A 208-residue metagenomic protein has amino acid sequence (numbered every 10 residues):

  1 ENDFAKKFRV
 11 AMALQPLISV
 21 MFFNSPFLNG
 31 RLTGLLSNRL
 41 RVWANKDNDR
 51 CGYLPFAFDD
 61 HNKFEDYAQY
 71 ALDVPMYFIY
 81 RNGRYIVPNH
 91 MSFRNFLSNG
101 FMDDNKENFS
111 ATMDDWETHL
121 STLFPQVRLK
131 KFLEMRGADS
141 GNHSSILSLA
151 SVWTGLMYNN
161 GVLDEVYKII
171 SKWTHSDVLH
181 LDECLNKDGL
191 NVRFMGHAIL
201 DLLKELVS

Functional and structural regions predicted by a protein language model:
E1-R128: Loop-rich catalytic cores of soluble enzymes, especially ATP-dependent carboxylate-amine ligases and other
V127, R136-V207: Substrate-recognition/cap regions that form aromatic- and gly/pro-loop-enriched pockets for small-molecule ligands
K130-F132: Active-site lining segments that contact anionic ligands and/or coordinate catalytic metals
